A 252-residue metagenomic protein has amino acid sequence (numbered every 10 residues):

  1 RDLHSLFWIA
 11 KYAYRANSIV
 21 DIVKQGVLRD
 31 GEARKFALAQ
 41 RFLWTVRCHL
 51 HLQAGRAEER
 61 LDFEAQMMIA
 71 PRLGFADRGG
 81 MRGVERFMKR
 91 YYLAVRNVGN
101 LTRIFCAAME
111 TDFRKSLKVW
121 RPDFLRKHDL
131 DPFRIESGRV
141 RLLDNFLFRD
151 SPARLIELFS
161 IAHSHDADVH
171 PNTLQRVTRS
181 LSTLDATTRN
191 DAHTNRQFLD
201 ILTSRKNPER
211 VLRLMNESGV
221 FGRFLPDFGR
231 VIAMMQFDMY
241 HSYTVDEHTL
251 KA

Functional and structural regions predicted by a protein language model:
R1-H241: Non-catalytic interface/linker regions that flank or bridge core catalytic/transmembrane domains
H241, E247-H248: Histidine-centered active-site/metal-ligand motif
A252: Acidic-enriched catalytic cores of C-N bond-cleaving enzymes acting on peptides and small amides
